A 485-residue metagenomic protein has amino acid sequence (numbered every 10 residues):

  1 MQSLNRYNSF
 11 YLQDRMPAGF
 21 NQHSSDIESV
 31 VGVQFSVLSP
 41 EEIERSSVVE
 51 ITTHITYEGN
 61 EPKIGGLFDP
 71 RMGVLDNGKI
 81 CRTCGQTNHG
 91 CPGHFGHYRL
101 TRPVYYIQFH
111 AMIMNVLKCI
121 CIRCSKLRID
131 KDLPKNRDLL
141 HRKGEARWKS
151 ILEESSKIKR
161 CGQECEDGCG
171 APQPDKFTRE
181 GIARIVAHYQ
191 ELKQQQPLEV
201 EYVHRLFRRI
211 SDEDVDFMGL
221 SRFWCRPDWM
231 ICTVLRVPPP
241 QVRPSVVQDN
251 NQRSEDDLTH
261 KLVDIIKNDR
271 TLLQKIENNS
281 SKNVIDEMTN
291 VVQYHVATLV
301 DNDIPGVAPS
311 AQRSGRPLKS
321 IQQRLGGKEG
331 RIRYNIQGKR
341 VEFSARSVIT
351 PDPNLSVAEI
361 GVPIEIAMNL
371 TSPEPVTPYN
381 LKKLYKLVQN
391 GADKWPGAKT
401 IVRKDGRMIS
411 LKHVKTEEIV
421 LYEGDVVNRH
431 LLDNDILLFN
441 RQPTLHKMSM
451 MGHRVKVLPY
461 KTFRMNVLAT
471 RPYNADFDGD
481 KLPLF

Functional and structural regions predicted by a protein language model:
M1-F485: Conserved core architecture of multi-subunit DNA-directed RNA polymerases
